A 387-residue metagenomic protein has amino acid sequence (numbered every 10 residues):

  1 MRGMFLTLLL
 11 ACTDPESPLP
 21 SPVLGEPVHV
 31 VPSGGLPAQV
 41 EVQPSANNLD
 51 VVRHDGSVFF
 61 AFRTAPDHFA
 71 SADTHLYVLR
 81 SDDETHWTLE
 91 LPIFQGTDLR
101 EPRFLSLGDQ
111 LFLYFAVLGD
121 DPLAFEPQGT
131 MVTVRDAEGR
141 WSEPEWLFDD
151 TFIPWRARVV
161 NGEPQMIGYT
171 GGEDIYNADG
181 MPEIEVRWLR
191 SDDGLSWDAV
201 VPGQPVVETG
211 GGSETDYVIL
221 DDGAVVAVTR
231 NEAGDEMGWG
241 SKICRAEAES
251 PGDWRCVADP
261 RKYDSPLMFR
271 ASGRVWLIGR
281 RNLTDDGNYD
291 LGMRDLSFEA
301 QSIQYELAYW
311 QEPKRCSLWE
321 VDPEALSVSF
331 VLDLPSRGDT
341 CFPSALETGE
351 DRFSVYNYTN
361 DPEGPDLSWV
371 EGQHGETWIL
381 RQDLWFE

Functional and structural regions predicted by a protein language model:
M1-G3: Positively charged n-region of N-terminal signal peptides that target proteins for export
F5-D14: Hydrophobic h-region of N-terminal signal peptides that target proteins for export in Gram-negative bacteria
T13-N47, V52-R100, L105-S265, F269-G338 (+2 more regions): Beta-rich carbohydrate-recognition and catalytic domains
T340-F342: Active-site pocket scaffolds in enzymes
A345: Hydrophobic, well-ordered secondary-structure elements that form the walls of internal hydrophobic environments
